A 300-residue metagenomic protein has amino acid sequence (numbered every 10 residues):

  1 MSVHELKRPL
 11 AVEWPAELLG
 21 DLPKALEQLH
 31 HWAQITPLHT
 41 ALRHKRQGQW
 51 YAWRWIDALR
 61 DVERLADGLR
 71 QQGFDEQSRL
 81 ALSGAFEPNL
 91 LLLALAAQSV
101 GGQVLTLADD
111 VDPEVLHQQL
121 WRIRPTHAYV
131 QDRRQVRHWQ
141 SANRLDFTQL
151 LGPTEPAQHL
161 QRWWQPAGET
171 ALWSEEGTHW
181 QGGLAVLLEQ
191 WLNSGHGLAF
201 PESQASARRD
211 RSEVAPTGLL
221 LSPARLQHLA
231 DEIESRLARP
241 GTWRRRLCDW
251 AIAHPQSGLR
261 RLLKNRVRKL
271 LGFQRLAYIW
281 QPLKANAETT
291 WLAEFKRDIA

Functional and structural regions predicted by a protein language model:
M1-L22: Flexible, non-catalytic linker and terminal segments flanking ANL/adenylate-forming cores
L19-L42, R60: A short N-terminal helical cap/helix-turn-helix that marks the beginning of AMP-binding/adenylate-forming
P37-T40, R144-S174, T178: Conserved pre-ATP/AMP-binding loop-to-beta segment of ANL
L42-G73, A85-E87: Conserved AMP-binding/adenylate-forming core of the ANL superfamily
A85-L105, D109-P113, T126, L172 (+2 more regions): A short helix-loop-beta submotif of the ANL/AMP-binding
A94, D109-W139, P156-W173, L188 (+2 more regions): Conserved ATP-dependent adenylate/AMP-binding module captured primarily in the ANL superfamily
H159-A171, T178-N265, E294-D298: Conserved AMP-binding/adenylation subdomain of ANL enzymes
